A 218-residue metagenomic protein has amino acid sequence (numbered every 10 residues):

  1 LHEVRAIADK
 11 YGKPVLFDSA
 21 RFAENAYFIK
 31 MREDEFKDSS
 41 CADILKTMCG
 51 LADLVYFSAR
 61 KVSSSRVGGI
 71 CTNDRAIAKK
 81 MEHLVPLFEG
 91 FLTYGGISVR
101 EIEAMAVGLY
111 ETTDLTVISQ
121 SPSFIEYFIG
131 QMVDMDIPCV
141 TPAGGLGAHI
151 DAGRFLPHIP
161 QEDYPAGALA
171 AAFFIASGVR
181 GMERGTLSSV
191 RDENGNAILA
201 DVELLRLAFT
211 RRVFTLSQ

Functional and structural regions predicted by a protein language model:
L1-I137, P160: Conserved PLP-enzyme active-site core in the AAT-like
K61-V62, D74-I77, Y110-T112, G145-L146 (+3 more regions): Short, glycine-/Ser/Thr-/acidic-enriched flexible segments
V67, G145, V202-R206: Short, solvent-exposed beta-strand edge segments and adjacent coil->beta transition regions
K79, P157-P165, V213-Q218: Short, conserved charged micro-motifs
P86-G90, G130, V179-E193: Conserved alpha/beta core surface patches that mediate binding of polyanionic ligands
T112, A176, S188-Q218: PLP-dependent enzyme catalytic core of the Aspartate aminotransferase-like
F124-E126, V140-A152: Conserved glycine-rich beta-strand-loop-beta hairpin in the small C-terminal domain of fold type I
G153-G181, N194-A200: Active-site loop ensemble at the mouth of alpha/beta enzyme cores that anchors a bound cofactor
